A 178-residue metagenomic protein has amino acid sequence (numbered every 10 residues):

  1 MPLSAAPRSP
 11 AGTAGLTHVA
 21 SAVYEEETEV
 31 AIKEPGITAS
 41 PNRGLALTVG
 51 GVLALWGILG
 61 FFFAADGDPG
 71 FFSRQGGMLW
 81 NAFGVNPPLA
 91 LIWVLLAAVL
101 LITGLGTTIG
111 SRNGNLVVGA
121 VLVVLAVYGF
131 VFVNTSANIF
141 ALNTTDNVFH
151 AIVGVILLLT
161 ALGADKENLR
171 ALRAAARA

Functional and structural regions predicted by a protein language model:
P2-E29: Short, Lys/Arg-enriched N-terminal segments with co-localized hydrophobic residues within the first ~10-30 amino acids
A20-A178: Membrane-interface extramembranous regions
